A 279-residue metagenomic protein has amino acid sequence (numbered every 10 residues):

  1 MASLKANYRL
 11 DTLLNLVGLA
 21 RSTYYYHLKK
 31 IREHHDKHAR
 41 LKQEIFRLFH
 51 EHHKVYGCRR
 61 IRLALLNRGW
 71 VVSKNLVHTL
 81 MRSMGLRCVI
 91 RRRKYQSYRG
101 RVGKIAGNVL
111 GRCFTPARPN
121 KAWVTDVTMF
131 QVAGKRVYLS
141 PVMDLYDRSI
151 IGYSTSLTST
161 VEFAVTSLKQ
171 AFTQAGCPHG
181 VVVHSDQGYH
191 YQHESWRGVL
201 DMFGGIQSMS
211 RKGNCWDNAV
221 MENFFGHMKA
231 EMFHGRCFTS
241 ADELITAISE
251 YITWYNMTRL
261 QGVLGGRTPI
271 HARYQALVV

Functional and structural regions predicted by a protein language model:
M1-V279: Charged DNA-binding/catalytic regions of mobile-element recombinases
